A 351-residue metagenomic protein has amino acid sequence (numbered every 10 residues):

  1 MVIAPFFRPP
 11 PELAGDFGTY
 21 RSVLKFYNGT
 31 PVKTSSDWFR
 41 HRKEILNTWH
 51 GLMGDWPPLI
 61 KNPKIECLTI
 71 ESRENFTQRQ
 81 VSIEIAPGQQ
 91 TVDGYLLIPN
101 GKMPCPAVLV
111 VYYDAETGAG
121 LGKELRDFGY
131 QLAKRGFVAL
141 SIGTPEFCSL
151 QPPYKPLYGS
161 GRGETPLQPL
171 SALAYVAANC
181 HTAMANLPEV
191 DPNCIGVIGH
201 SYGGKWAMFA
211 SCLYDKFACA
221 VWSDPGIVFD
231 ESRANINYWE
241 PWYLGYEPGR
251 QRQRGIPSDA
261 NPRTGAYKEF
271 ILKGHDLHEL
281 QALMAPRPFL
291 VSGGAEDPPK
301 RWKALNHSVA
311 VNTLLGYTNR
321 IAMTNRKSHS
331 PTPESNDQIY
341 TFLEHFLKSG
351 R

Functional and structural regions predicted by a protein language model:
M1-G51, D55: N-terminal pre-domain segments of enzymes
G54-K102: N-terminal cap/lid segment of alpha/beta-hydrolase-fold proteins
M103-P104, L109-E189, R233-I236: Cap/lid segment of the alpha/beta-hydrolase catalytic domain
P104-V108, R135-V138, D191-C194, D215-C219 (+2 more regions): Loop/turn elements at helix/coil->beta-strand transitions in domains of secreted/extracellular proteins
A115, N179-P241: Primarily recognizes the serine-hydrolase "nucleophile elbow" in alpha/beta-hydrolase and SGNH/GDSL folds
C219-L280, R301, T313-T318: Mobile cap/lid helix-loop segments that gate and shape the active-site cleft of serine hydrolases
A285-P299: Conserved strand-to-loop "acid loop" that flanks and positions the catalytic carboxylate
L305-R351: C-terminal catalytic histidine-bearing segment of alpha/beta-hydrolase fold enzymes
